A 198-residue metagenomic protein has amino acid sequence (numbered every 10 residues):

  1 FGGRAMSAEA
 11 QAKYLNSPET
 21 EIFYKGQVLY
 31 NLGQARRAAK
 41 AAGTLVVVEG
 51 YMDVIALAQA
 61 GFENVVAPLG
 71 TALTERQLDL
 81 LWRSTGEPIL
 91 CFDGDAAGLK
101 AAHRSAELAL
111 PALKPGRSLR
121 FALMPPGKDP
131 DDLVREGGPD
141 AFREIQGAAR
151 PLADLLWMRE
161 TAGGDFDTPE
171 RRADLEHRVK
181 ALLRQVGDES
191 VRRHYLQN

Functional and structural regions predicted by a protein language model:
F1-S84, P88, A101-A102: Phosphate-handling DNA/RNA-contact segment within nucleic-acid enzymes
Q34-R37, A56, L80, R104 (+5 more regions): Alpha-helical scaffold segments in soluble metabolic enzymes
G61-V65, S105-A109, E136-D140: Short secondary-structure boundary/capping segments
L73-T74, A97-L99, K128-D131: Short gly/pro/ser/thr-enriched loop/turn and capping motifs at secondary-structure boundaries
L78-L81, E107-P111, G147-L152: Flexible glycine/proline-rich, aromatic-decorated loop/lid segments
L90-D93: Extracytoplasmic/periplasmic ligand-capture domains
D95-L119, L123-P125: Phosphate/diphosphate-binding loops
G116-N198: C-terminal or mid-to-C-terminal helical accessory/interaction module adjacent to the motor/catalytic core
